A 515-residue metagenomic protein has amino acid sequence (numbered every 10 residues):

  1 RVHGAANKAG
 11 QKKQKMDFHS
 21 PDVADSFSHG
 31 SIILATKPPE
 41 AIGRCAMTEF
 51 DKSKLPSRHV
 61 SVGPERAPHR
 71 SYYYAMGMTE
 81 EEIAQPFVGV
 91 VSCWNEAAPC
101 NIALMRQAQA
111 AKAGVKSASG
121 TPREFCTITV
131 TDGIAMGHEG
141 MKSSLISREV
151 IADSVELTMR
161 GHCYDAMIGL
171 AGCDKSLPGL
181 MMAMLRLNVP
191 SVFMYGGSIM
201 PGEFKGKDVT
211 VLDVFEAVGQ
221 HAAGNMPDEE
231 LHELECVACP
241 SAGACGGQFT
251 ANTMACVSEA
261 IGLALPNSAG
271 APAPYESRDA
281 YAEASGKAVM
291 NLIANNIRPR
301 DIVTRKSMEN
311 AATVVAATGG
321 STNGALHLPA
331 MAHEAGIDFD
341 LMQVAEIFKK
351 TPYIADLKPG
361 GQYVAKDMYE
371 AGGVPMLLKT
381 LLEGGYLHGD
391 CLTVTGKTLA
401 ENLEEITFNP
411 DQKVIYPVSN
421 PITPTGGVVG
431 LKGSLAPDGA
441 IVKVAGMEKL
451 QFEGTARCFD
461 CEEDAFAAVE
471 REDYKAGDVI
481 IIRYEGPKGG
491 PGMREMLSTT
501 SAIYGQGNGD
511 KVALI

Functional and structural regions predicted by a protein language model:
G4, S20-V23, G30: Short hydrophobic alpha-helical segments enriched in small aliphatic residues
K8-Q14: Short, charge-rich patches within N-terminal targeting peptides
F18-S20, A294: Short hydrophobic targeting helices and cationic amphipathic motifs that mediate membrane/organellar targeting
S26, G30-A46: Short, Lys/Arg-enriched N-terminal segments with co-localized hydrophobic residues within the first ~10-30 amino acids
T48-E96, C100-I102, Q107-C126, G133-I134 (+5 more regions): Catalytic or ion-coupling anion/metal-binding cores of large enzyme and transporter domains
M141-D165: Aromatic/His-enriched, Gly/Pro-containing loop or helix-boundary segments that lie immediately adjacent to catalytic
T158-L180, S191-Y195: A short, small-residue-rich loop immediately preceding and capping a beta-strand
